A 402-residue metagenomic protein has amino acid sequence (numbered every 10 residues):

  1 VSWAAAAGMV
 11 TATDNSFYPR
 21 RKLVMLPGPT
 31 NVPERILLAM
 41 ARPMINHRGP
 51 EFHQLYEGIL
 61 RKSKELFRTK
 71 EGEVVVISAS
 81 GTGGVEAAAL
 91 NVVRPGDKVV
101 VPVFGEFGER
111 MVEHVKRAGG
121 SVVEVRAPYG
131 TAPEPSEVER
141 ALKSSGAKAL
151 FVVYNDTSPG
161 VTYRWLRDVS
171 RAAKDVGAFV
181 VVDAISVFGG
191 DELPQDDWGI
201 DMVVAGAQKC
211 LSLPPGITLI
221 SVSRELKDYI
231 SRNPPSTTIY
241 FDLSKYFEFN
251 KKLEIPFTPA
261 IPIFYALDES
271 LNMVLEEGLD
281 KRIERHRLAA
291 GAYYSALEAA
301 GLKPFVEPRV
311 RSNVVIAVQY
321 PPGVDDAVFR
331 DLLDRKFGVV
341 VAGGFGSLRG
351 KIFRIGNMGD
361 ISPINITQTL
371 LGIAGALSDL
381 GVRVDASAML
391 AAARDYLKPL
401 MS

Functional and structural regions predicted by a protein language model:
R21-I77, T82: A glycine-/small-polar-enriched, mobile loop at the entrance of the PLP active site in fold-type I
K22, S347, K351-S402: PLP-dependent enzyme catalytic core of the Aspartate aminotransferase-like
N31-V32, Q208-A299, S402: Active-site C-terminal subdomain of aminotransferase-like
G72-V100, F104, G108-V112: Conserved beta-loop-alpha segment that forms the PLP phosphate-binding cup at the N-terminus of a helix
P133-G189, M202: Active-site phosphate-binding strand-loop segment of PLP-dependent enzymes
D196-Q208: Conserved active-site segment immediately N-terminal to the catalytic lysine that forms the internal aldimine
K303-K336: Conserved PLP-binding catalytic core of the aspartate aminotransferase-like
